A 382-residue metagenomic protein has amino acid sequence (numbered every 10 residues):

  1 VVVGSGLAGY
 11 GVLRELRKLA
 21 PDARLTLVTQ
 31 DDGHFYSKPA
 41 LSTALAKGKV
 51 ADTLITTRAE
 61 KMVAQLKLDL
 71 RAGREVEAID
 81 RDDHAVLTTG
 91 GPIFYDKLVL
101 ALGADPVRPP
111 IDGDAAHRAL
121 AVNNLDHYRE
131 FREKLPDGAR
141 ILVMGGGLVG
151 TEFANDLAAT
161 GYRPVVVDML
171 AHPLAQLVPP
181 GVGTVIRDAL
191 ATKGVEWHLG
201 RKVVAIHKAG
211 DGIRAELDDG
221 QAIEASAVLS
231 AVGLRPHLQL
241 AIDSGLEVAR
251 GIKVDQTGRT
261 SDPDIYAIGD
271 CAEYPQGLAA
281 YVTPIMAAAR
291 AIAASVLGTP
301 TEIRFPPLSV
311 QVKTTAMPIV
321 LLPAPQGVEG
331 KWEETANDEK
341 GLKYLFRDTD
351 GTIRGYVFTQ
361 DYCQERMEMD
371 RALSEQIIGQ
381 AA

Functional and structural regions predicted by a protein language model:
V1, S5, C271-M367: Mid-to-C-terminal Rossmann-like scaffold of FAD/NAD(P)H-dependent oxidoreductases
V1-L68, D156-V178: Beta1-alpha1 glycine-rich phosphate/pyrophosphate-binding loop at the start of Rossmann-like nucleotide-binding domains
V3, I93-D105, I223-G233, A289: Short hydrophobic core segments
I55, R140, V149-A205, I285 (+2 more regions): Rossmann-like dinucleotide-binding cores of NAD(P)H-dependent redox enzymes
V63-D80, A191-V203: A conserved beta-strand/loop element that lines the FAD pocket in flavoprotein oxidoreductases
I79-I93, H207-A222: Conserved beta-strand-loop-beta-strand element in the redox core of flavoprotein oxidoreductases
L102-T160: Glycine-rich dinucleotide-binding loop and its adjacent helix/turn
A115-A139, D211-E216, Q221-A294: FAD-site-proximal beta/loop scaffold in flavoenzymes
